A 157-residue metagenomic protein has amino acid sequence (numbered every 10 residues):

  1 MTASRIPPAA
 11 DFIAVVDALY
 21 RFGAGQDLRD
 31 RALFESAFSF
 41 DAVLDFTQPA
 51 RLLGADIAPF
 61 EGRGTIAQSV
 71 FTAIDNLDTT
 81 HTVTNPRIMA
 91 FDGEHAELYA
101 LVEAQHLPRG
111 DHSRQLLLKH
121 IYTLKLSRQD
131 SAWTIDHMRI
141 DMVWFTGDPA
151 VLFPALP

Functional and structural regions predicted by a protein language model:
M1-L28, A32-F40: Short, low-complexity N-terminal intrinsically disordered segments enriched in polar/charged residues
A3, D75-P157: A beta-strand edge to alpha-helix "cap/lid" segment located at domain peripheries
R5-I6, L53-G54, G110: Short coil/turn segments at secondary-structure junctions
P7-A10, E61, V83, R114: A structural signal for alpha-helical segments
D11, V15, D27, P59 (+2 more regions): Aromatic-acidic/polar surface patches that form glycan- and anion
I13-V16, G64, H120: A structural signal for well-ordered alpha-helical segments within the folded catalytic domains of diverse enzymes
A24-R29, G62, A150-L156: Short N-terminal signal/transit or membrane-insertion segments and the immediately adjacent low-complexity/disordered
R31-V102: A solvent-exposed, acidic/Ser-Thr-rich amphipathic alpha-helical stretch
